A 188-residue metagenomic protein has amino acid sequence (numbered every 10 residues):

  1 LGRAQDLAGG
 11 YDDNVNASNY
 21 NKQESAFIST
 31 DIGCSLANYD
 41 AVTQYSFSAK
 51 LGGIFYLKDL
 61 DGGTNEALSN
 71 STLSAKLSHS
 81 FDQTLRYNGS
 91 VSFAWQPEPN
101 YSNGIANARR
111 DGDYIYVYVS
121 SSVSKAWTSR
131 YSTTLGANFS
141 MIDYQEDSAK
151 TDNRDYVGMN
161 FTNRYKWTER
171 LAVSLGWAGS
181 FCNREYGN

Functional and structural regions predicted by a protein language model:
L1-N188: Gram-negative and organellar
